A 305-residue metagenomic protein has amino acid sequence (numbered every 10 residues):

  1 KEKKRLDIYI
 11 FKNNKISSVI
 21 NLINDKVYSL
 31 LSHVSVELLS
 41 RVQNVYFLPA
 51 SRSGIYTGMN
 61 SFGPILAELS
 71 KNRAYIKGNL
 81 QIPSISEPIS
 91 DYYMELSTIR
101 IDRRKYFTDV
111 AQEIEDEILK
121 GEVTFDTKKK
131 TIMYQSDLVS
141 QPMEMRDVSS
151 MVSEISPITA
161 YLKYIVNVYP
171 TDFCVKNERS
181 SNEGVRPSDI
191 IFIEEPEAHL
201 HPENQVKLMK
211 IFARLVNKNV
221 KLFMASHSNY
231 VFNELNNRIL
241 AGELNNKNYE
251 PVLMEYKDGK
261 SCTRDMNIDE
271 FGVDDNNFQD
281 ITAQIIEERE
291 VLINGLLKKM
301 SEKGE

Functional and structural regions predicted by a protein language model:
K1-S188, R264-E305: Phosphate-coordinating catalytic segments in nucleotide- and nucleic-acid-processing enzymes
E194-E195: Walker B catalytic acidic pair
A198-P202: ABC ATPase nucleotide-binding domain "signature" loop
E203-E305: C-terminal lobe/lid and adjacent interdomain/linker elements of RecA-like ASCE P-loop ATPase modules
